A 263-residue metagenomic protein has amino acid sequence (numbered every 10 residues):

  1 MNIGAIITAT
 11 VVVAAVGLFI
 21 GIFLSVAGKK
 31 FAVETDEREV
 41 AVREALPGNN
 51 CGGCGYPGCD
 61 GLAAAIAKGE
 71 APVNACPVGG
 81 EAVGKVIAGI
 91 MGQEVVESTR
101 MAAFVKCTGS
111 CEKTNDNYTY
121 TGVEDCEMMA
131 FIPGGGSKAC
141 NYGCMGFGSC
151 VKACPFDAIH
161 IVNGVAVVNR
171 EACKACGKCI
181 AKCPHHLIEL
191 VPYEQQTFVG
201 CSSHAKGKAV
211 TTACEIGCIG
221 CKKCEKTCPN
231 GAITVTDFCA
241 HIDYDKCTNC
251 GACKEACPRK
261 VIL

Functional and structural regions predicted by a protein language model:
N2-T227, G231, K254-A256, K260-L263: Ferredoxin-type iron-sulfur electron-transfer modules and their immediate structural context
A205-K206, V235-C239: Cys/His-clustered metal-coordination modules, chiefly Zn-binding fingers
